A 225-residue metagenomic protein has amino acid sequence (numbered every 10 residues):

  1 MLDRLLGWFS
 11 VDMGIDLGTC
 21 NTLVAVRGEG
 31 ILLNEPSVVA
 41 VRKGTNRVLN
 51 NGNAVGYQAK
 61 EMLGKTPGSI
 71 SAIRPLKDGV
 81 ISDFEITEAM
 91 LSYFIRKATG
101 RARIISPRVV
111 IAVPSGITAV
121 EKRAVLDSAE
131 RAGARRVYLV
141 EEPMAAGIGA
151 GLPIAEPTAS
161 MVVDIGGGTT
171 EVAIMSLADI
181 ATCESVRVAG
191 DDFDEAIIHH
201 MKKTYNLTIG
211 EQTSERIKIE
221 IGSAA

Functional and structural regions predicted by a protein language model:
M1-I165, A173-A225: Nucleotide/phosphate-binding catalytic cleft detector across ATP-hydrolyzing and phosphate-transferring enzymes
T170: Change "...and in nucleic-acid phosphodiester-cleaving endonucleases..." to "...and in nucleic-acid processing enzymes
